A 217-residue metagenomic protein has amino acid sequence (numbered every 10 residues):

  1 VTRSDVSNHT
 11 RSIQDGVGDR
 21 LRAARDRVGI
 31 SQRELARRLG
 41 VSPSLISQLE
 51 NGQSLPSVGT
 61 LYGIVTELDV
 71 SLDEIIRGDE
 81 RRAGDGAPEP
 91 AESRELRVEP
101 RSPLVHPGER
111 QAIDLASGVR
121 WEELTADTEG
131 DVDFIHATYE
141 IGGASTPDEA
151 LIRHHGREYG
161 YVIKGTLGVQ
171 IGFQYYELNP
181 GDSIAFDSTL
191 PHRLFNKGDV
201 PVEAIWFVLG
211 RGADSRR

Functional and structural regions predicted by a protein language model:
D19-R38: Short basic helix-loop element that most often maps to the first helix and adjoining turn of HTH DNA-binding modules
G40-P56: Recognition helix of helix-turn-helix/homeodomain-like DNA-binding domains that insert into the DNA major groove
G59-E74, E80: DNA major-groove recognition helix of helix-turn-helix/homeodomain DNA-binding modules
G78-S117: Short, charged recognition helix plus adjacent turn of helix-turn-helix-like nucleic-acid-binding domains
P107-E149, W206: A short glycine-rich, His/Asp/Glu-containing loop-to-beta-strand
F134-Y139, A185, L190, D199-S215: A short hydrophobic beta-strand segment most commonly corresponding to one strand of the jelly-roll/cupin
H136-E140, R153-V169: Short, conserved beta-strand element in jelly-roll/cupin
G172-D187: Short acidic-glycine-tyrosine-enriched beta hairpin
